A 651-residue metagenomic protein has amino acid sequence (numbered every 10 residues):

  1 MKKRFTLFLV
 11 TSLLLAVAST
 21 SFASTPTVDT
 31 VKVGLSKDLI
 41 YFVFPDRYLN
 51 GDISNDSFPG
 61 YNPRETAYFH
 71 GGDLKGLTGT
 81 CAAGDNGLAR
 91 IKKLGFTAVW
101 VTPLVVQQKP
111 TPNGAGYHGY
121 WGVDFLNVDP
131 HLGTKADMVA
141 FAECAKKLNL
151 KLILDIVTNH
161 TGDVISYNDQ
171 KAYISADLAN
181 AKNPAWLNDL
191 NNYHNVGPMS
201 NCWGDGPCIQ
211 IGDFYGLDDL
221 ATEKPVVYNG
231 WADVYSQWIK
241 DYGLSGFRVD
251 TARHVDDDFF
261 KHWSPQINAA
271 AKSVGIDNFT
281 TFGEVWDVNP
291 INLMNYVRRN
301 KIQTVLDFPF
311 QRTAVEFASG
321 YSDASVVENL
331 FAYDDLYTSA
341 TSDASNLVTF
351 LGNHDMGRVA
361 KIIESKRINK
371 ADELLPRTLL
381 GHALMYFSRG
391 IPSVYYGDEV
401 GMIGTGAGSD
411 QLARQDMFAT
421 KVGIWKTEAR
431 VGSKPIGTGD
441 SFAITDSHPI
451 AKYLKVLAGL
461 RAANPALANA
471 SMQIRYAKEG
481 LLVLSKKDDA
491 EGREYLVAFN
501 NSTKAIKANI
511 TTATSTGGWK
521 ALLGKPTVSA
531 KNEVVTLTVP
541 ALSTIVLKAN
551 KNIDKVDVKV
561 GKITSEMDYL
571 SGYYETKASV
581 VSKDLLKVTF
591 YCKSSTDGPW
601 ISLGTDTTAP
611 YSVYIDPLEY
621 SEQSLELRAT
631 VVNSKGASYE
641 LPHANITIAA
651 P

Functional and structural regions predicted by a protein language model:
F5-T6, S12, A16-F42, S57-P63 (+8 more regions): Carbohydrate-interacting/catalytic domains
P26-T27, V31-L39, D46-Y242, H262-V274 (+3 more regions): Substrate-binding/active-site clefts of carbohydrate-active enzymes
L39-F44, T97-P103, D124, K151-D155 (+8 more regions): Structural recognition of the beta-strand scaffold that forms the well-ordered cores of secreted hydrolase catalytic
Y48-S57, G357-A360, W425-T427: Short, solvent-exposed loop/turn elements at domain surfaces
A82-I91, F442, I510, P610-Y620: Signal that preferentially marks extracellular ectodomain short beta-strand elements of beta-sandwich modules
A142, H160, D233-D343, L347 (+7 more regions): Active-site-proximal helices and loops of the catalytic beta/alpha 8
A344-A371: Active-site clefts of carbohydrate-active enzymes
I563-P651: Long, low-complexity serine/threonine/glycine- and acidic-rich segments characteristic of extracellular
